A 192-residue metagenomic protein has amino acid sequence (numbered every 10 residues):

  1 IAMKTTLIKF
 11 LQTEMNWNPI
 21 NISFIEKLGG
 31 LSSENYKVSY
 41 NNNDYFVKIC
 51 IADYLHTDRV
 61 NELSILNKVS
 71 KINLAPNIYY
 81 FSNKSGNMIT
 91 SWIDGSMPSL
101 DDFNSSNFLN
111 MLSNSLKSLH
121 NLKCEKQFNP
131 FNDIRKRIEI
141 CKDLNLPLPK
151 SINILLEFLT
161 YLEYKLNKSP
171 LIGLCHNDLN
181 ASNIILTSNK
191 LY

Functional and structural regions predicted by a protein language model:
I1-A2, F46: Generic N-terminal leader/processing signal
M3-P19, C124-N177, A181-N189: An alpha-helical support segment within catalytic cores of ATP-dependent transferases
T5, I22, Y40-N41: Hydrophobic transmembrane signal anchors and adjacent membrane-proximal interface regions, especially in viral
N18-E26: Conserved N-terminal boundary motif of the eukaryotic protein kinase catalytic domain
S23, Y80, K165-N167: N-terminal hydrophobic alpha-helix used for membrane targeting or insertion
E26-N129, D133, I140, P149-I152: ATP-binding pocket architecture of kinase catalytic cores
D44, N87, I172-L174, L191-Y192: Hydrophobic "anchor" residues on beta-strands that sit immediately upstream of conserved functional sites
